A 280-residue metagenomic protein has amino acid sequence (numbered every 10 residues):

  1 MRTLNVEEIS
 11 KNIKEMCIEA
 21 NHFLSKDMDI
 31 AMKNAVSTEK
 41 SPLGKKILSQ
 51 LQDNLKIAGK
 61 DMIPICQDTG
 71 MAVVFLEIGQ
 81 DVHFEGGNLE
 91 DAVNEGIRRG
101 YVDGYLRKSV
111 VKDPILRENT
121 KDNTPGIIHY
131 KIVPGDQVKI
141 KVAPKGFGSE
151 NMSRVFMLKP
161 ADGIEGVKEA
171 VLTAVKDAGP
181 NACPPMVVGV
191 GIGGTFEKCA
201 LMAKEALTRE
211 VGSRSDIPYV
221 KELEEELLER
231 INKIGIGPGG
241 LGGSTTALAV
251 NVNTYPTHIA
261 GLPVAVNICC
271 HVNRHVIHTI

Functional and structural regions predicted by a protein language model:
M1-V190, T195-I280: Non-transmembrane, aqueous-exposed alpha-helical and coiled segments at domain scale
